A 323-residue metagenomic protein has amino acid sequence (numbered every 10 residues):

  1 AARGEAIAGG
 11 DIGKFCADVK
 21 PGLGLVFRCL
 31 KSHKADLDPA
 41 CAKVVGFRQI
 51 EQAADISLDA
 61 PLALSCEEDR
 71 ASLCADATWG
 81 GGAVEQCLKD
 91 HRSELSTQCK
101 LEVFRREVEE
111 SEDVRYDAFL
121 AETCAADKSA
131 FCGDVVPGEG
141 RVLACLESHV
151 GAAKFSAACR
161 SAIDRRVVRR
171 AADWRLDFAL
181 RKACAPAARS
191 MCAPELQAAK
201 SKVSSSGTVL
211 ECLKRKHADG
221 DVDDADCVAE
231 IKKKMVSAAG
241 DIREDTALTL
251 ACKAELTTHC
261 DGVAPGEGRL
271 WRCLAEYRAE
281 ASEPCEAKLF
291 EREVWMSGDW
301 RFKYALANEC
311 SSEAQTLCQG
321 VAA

Functional and structural regions predicted by a protein language model:
A1-A323: Mature extracellular/luminal domains of secreted and GPI-anchored eukaryotic proteins, especially small
